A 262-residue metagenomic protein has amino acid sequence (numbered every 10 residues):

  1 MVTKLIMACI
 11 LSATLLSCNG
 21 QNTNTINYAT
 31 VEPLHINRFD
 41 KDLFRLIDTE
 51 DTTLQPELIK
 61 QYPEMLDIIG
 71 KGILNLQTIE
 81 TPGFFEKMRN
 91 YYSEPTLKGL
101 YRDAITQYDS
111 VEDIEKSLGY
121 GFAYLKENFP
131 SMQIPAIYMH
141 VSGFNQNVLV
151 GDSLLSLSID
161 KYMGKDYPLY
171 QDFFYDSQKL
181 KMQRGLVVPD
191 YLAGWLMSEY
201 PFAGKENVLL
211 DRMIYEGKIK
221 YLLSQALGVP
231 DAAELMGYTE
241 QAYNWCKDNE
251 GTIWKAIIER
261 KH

Functional and structural regions predicted by a protein language model:
M1-I6: Bacterial N-terminal signal peptides that target proteins for export
M7-S12: Hydrophobic alpha-helical targeting segments used for export or membrane insertion
T14-S17: C-terminal motif of bacterial Sec signal peptides marking the signal peptidase cleavage site
N19-N90: N-terminal mature-domain "stem" immediately C-terminal to a signal peptide or N-terminal signal-anchor/transmembrane
D51, L66, G70, Q77 (+5 more regions): Residue-level signal for secondary-structure boundary elements
K87-G251, I258-K261: Acidic/His-rich structured neighborhood in mature extracellular/periplasmic domains
